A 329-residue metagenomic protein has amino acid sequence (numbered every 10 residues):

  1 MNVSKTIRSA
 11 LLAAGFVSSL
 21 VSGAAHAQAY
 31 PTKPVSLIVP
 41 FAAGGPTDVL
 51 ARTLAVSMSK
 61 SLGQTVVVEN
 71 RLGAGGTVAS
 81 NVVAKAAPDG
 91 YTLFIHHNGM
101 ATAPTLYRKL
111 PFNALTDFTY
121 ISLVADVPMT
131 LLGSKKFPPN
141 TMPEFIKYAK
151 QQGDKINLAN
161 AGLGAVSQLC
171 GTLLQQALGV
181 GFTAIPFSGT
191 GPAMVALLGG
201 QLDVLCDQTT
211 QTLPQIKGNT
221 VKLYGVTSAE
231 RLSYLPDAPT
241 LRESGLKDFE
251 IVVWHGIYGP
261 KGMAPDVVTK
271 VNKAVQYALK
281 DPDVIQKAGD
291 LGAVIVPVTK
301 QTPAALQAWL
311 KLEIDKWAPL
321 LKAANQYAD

Functional and structural regions predicted by a protein language model:
M1-T6: N-terminal secretory signal peptides that target proteins for export/translocation
I7-G15: Sec-dependent signal peptide hydrophobic core
F16-H26: C-terminal segment of classical bacterial N-terminal signal peptides
A27-T116, K155-N157, L163, G179-Q208 (+4 more regions): N-terminal (or domain-start) structured segment
T32-P34, E243, P265-D329: An extracytoplasmic/periplasmic, membrane-proximal ligand-sensing/linker region
K85-Y91, T105-P192, L241, W254-K287: Hinge/capping helix and adjacent helix->loop/strand transition within the periplasmic-binding protein
N113-L123, G181-I185, D203-V204, L213-I251 (+1 more regions): Short beta-strand->loop
